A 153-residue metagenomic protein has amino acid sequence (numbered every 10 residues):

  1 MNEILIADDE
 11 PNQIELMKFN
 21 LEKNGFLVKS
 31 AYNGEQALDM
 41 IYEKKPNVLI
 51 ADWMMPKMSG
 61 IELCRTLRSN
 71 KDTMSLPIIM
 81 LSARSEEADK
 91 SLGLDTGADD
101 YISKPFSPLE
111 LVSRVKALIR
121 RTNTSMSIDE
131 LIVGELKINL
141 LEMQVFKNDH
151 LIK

Functional and structural regions predicted by a protein language model:
A7-D8, A31, L49, I102: Conserved sequence signature across two-component system core domains
D8, D52, S82: Active-site residues of response regulator receiver
E15-K23: Charged docking surfaces used in two-component/phosphorelay signaling
S30-V48: Acidic, metal-coordinating helix/loop segments flanking the phosphotransfer/catalytic sites of two-component signaling
M55: Receiver (REC) domain active-site loop signature in two-component systems and cognate sites in sensor histidine kinases
R65, S69-N70, S75-L131: Basic, amphipathic DNA-recognition helix from helix-turn-helix-like DNA-binding domains
A117-K153: Short, Lys/Arg-enriched segments at the junction into DNA-binding effector domains of transcriptional regulators
